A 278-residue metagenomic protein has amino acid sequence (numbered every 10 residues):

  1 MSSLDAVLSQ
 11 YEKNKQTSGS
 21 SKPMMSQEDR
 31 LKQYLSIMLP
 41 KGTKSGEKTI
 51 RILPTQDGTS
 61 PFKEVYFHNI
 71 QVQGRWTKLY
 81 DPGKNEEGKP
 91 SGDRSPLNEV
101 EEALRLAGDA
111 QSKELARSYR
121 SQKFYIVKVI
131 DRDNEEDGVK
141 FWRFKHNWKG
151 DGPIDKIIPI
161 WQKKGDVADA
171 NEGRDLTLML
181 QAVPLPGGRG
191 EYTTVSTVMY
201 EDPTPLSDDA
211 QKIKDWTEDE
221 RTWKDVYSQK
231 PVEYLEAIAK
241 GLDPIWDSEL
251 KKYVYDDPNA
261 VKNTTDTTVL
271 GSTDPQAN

Functional and structural regions predicted by a protein language model:
M1-S2, G271: Intrinsically disordered, low-complexity segments enriched in Ser/Pro/Gly/Ala and basic residues
S2-A168, D225, Q229-S248, K252-D256 (+1 more regions): OB-fold ssDNA-binding interfaces and closely related basic DNA-contact patches used across DNA replication/repair
T17, T43, T49, T55 (+9 more regions): Residue-identity detector for threonine
F141-W216: Extended serine/threonine-enriched, polar tracts that run as long, contiguous segments within proteins
P186-T194, Y200-E201, K212-N278: Intrinsically disordered, low-complexity acidic regions
